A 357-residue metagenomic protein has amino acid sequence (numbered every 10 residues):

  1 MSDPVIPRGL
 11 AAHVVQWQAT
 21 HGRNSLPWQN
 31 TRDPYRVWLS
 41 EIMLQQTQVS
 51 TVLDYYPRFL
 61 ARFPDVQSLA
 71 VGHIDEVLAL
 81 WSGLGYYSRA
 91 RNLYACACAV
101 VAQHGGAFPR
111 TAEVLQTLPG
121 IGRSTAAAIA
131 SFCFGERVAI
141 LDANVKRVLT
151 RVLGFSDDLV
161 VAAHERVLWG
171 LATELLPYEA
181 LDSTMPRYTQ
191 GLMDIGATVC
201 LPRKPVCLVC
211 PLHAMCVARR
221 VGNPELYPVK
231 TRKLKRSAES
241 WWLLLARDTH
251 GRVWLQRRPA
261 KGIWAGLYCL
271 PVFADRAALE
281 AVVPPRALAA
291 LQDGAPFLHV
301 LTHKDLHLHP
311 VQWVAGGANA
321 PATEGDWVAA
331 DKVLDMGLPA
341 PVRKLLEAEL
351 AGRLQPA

Functional and structural regions predicted by a protein language model:
M1-N24, Q29-N30, D194-A357: Intrinsically disordered, low-complexity, charged terminal extensions of DNA damage-control enzymes
I6-L208, L212-V221, E225, A238: Catalytic cores of DNA base-excision repair glycosylases
